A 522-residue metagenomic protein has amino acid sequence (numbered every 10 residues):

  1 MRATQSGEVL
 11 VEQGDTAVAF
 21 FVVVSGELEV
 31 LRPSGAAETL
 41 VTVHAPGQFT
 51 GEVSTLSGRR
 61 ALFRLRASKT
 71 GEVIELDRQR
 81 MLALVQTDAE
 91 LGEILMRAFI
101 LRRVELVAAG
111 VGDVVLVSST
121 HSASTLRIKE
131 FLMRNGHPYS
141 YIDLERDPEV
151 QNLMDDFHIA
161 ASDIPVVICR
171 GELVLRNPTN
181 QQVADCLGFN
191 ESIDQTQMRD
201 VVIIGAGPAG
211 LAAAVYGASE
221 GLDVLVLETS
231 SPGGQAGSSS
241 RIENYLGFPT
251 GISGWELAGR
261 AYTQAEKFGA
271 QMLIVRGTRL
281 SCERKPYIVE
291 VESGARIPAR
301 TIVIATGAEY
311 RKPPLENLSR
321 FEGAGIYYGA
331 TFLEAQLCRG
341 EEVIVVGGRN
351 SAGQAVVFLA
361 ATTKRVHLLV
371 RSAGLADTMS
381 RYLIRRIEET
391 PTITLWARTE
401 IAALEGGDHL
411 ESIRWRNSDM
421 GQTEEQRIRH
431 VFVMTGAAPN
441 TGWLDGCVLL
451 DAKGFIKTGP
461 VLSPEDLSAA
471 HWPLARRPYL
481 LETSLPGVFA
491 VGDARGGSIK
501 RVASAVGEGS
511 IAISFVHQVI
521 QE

Functional and structural regions predicted by a protein language model:
M1-A36, T50: Regulatory nucleotide-sensing modules
M1-S6, R60, I100-L101: Short proline/glycine- and basic residue-enriched helix-capping loop/turn segments at helix->loop/beta transitions
V41-M96: Cyclic-nucleotide recognition modules
Q79-V107, I168-I193: Short, structured interface segments
V111, L116, T120-P148, F157 (+5 more regions): Beta1-alpha1 glycine-rich phosphate/pyrophosphate-binding loop at the start of Rossmann-like nucleotide-binding domains
R146-I204, E220, G237-S238, M272-E341 (+3 more regions): FAD-binding core/adjacent interface of flavoenzyme oxidoreductases
Q195-P232, P314, E322, Y328-R381 (+3 more regions): Rossmann-like dinucleotide/flavin-binding elements
A258-A299, I304, A360-A475, Q518-E522: A Rossmann-like FAD-binding core segment of flavoenzymes
